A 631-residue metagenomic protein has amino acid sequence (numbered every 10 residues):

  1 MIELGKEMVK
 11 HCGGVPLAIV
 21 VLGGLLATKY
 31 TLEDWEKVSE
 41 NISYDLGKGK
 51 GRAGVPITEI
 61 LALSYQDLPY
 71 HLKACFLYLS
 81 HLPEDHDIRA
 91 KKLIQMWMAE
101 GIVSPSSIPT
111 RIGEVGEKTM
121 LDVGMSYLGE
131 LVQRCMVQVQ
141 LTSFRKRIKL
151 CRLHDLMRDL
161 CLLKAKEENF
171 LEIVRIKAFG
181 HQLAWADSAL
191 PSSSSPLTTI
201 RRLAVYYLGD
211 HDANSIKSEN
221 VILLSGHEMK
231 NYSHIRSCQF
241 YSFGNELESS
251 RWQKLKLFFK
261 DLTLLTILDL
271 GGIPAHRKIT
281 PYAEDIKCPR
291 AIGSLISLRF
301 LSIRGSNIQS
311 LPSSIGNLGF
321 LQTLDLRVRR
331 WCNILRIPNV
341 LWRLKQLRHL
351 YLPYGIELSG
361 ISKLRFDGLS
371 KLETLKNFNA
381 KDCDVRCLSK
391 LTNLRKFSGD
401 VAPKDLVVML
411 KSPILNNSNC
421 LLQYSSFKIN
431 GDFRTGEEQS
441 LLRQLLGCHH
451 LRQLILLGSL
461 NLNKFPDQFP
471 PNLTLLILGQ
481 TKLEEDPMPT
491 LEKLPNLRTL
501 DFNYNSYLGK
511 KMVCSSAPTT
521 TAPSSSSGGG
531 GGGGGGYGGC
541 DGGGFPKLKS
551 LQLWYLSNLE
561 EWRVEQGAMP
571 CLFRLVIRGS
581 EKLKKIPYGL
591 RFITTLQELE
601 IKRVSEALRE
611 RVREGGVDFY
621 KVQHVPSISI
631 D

Functional and structural regions predicted by a protein language model:
M1-G14, V20-V21: Amphipathic alpha-helical segments of the small helical/lid subdomains adjacent to P-loop NTPase cores
M1-G5, K73, R158, M488: Short functional linear motifs
V21, L160, S310, K464 (+1 more regions): Phosphate- and divalent-cation-binding pockets in alpha/beta enzyme and binding domains that engage nucleotide-derived
L25-C75, S80-G293, G316, R336-L445 (+2 more regions): Surface-exposed helical/coil interface segments that assemble multiprotein signaling complexes
V174-R201, S313-L324, R330-K376, D384-A402 (+1 more regions): Cross-kingdom leucine-rich repeat
